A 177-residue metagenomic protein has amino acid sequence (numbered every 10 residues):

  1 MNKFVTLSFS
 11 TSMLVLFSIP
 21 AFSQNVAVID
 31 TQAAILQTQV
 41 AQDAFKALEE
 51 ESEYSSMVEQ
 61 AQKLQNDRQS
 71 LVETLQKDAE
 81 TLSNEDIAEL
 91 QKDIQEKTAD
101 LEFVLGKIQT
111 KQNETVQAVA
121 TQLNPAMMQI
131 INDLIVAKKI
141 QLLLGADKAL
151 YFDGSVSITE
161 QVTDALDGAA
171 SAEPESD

Functional and structural regions predicted by a protein language model:
M1-F9: Bacterial N-terminal signal peptides that target proteins for export
F9-F17: Hydrophobic core
F17-S23: Sec/Tat signal peptide C-region and signal peptidase I cleavage site
Q24-D177: Amphipathic, charged alpha-helical segments and their helix-to-coil junctions in extracytoplasmic/peripheral assemblies
